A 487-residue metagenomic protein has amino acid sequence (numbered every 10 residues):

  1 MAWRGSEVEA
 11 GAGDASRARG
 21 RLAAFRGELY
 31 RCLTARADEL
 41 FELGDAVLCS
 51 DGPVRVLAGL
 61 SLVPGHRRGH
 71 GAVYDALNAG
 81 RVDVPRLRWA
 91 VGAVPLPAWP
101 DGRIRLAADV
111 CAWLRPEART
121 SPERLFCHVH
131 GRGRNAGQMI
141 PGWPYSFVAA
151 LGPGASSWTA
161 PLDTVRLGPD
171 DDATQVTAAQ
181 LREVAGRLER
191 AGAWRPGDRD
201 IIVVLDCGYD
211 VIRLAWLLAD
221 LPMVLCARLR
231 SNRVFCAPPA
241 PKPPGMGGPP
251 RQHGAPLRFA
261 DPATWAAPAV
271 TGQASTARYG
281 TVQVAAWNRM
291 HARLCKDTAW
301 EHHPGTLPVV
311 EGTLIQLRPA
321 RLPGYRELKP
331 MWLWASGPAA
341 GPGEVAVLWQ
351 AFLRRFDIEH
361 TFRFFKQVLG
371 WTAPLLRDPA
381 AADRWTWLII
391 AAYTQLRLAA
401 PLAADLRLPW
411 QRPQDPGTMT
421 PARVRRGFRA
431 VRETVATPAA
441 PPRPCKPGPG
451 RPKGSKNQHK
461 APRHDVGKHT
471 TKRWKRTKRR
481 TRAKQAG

Functional and structural regions predicted by a protein language model:
M1-L33, R119, A155-G487: Single, function-defining residue in the core of a domain
A2-N78: Gly/serine-rich nucleotide phosphate-binding loop at the start of the catalytic core of nucleotide/ADP-ribose-handling
E39, G52-R55, R68, A72 (+7 more regions): Generic alpha-helix structural propensity
A46, V63, A93-V94, V184-A191: A generic secondary-structure signal
V47, A76-S156, P161, V165-R166 (+1 more regions): Active-site-proximal, Lys/Arg-enriched surface segment that forms a nucleic-acid-binding/basic interface patch
P53, D101, D220-M223: Short glycine/proline-enriched coil/turn segments at helix->beta-strand junctions
L60, V148, A391: A residue-level signal for conserved active-site and pocket-lining positions in enzyme catalytic cores
Y74-G80, G197-D200: Short, basic, glycine/proline-bearing loop/turn elements
